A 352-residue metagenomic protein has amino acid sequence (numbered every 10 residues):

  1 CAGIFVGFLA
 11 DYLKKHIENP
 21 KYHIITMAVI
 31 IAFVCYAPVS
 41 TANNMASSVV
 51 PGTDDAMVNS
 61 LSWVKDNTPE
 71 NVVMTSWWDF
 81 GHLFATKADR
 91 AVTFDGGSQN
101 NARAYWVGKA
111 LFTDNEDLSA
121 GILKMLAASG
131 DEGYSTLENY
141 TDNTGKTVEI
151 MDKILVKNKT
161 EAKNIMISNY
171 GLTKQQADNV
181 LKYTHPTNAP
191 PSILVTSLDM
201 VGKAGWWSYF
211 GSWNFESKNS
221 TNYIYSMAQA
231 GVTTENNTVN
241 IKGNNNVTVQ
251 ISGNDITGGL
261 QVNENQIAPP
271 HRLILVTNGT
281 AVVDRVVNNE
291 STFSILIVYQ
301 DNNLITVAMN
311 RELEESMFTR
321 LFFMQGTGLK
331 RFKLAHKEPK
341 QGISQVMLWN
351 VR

Functional and structural regions predicted by a protein language model:
C1-K15: Hydrophobic/aromatic-rich transmembrane helices and adjacent perimembrane loops
K14, E18-R352: Extracytoplasmic
